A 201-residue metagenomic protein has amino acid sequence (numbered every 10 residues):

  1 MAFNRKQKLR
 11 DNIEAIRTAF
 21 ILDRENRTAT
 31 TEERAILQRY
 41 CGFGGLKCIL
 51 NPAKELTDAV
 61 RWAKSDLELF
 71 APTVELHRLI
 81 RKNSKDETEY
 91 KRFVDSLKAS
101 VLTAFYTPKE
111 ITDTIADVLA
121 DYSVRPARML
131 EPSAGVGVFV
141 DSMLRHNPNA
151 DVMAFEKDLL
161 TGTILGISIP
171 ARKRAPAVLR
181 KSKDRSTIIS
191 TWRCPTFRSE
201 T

Functional and structural regions predicted by a protein language model:
M1-T201: Class I S-adenosyl-L-methionine-dependent methyltransferase catalytic core
